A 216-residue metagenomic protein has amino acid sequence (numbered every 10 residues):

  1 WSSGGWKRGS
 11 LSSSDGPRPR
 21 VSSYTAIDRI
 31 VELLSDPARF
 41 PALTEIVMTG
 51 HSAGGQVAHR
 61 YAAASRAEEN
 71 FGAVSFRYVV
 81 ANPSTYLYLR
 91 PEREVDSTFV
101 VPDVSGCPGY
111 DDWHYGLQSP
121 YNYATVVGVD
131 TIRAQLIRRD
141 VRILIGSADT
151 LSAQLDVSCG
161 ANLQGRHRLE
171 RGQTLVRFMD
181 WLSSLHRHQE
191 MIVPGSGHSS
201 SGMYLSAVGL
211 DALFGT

Functional and structural regions predicted by a protein language model:
W1-F40: Alpha/beta-hydrolase active-site loop
G16-I27, H167-G172, S201-L205: Phosphate/oxyanion-binding active-site loops and adjacent basic polyanion-contact surfaces
E32-A42, A67-G72, G128-L136, W181-S183 (+1 more regions): Surface-exposed acidic, glycine-flexible loop patches that form ligand/cofactor-binding and adhesion interfaces
E45-V47, R77: Residue in the alpha/beta-hydrolase core beta-strand immediately N-terminal to the catalytic nucleophile
G50-G54, A58: Gly/Ala-rich beta-loop-alpha elbow adjacent to hydrolase catalytic centers
R60-F76: Conserved hydrolase catalytic core segment
A73-W181: The feature captures the conserved acid-bearing segment of alpha/beta-hydrolase catalytic domains
L144, D156-V157, V176-T216: C-terminal catalytic histidine-bearing segment of alpha/beta-hydrolase fold enzymes
